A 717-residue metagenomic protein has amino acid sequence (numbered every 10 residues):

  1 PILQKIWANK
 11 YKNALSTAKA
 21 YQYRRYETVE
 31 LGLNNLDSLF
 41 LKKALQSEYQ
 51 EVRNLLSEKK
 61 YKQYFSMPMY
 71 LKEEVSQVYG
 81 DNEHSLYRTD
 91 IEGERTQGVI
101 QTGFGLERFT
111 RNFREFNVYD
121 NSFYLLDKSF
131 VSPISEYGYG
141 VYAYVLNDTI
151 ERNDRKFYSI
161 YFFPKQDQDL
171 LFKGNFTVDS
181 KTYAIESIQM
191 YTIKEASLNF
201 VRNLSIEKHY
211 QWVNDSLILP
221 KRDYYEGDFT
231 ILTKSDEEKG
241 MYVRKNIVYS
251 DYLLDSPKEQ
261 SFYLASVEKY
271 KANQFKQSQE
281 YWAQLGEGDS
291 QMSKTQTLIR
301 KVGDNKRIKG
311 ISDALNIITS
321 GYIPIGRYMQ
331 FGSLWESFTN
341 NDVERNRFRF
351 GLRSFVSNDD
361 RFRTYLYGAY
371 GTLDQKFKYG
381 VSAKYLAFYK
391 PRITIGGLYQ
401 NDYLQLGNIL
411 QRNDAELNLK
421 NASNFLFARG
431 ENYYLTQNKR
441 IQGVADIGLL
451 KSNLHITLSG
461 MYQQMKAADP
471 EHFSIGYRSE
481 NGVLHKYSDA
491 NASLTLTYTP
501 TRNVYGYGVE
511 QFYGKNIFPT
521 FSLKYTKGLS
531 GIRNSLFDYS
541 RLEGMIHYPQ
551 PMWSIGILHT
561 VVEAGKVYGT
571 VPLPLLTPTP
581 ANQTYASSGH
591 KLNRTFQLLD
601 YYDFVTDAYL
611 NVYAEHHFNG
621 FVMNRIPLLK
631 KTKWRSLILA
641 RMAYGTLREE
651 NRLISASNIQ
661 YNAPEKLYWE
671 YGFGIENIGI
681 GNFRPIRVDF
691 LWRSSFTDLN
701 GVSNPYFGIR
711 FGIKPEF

Functional and structural regions predicted by a protein language model:
I2-F157, F163-L171, L232-G332, E336-T339 (+7 more regions): Structured extracytoplasmic
A20, N153-Y161, E186-Q189, L217-R222 (+2 more regions): Short, hydrophobic/aromatic-rich segments at coil-to-beta transitions
T28-L31, K165, I193, E226-I231 (+6 more regions): Hydrophobic lipid-interacting interfaces of membrane-associated proteins
K128-F130, Y263-F717: Exposed, low-structure sequence patches enriched in small/polar residues
F162-P164, G174-S180, Q189-T192: Active-site and channel-lining beta-strand-loop segments that bind or position nucleotide-derived/phosphorylated
Q168-L170, L198-E207, K239-N246, R541-E543: Amphipathic hydrophobic-ligand
G174-F176, S205-D215: Extended lipid/amphipathic-ligand handling interfaces
Q211-W212, I218-I231: Conserved catalytic alpha/beta cores of large enzymes that bind or transform nucleotide phosphates and polynucleotides
